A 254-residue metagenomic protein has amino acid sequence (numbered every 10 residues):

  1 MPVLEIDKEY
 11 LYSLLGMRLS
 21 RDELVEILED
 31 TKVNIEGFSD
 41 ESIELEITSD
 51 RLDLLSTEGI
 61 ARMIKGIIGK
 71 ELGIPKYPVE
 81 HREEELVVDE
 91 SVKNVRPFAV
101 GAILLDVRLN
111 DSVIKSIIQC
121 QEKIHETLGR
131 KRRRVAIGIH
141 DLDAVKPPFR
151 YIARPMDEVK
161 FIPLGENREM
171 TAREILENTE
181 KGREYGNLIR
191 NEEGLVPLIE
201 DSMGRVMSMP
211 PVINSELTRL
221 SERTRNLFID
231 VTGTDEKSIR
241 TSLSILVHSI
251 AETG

Functional and structural regions predicted by a protein language model:
M1-G254: RNA/tRNA-interacting regions in translation and RNA-turnover enzymes
